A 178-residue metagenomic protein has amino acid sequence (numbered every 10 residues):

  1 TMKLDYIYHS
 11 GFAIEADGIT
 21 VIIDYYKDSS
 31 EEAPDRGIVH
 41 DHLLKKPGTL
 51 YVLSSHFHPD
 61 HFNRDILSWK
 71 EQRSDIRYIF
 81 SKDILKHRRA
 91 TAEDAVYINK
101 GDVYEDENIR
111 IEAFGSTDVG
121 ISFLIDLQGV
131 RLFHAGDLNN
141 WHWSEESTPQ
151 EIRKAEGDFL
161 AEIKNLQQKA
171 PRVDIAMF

Functional and structural regions predicted by a protein language model:
M2-A16: N-terminal pre-catalytic "stem/leader" segment of glycosyltransferase-like enzymes
K3-Y6, V21-D24, R110-S116, R131-D137 (+1 more regions): Active-site-proximal beta-strand elements of phosphoester/diester hydrolases
H9, D17-I19, D118, Q128-G129: Short strand-connecting beta-turns/loops that link adjacent beta-strands
A13-L53, R64-W69, L138-A170: Pre-active-site segment of Zn-dependent metallo-hydrolases
S29-S30, F57-F62, I84-R88, D102-Y104 (+2 more regions): Active-site environment of divalent metal-dependent phosphoester hydrolases
T49-Y51, I76, D174-M177: Conserved acidic residues
Q72: Short acidic-hydrophobic catalytic motif
D75-L132: Metallo-beta-lactamase
